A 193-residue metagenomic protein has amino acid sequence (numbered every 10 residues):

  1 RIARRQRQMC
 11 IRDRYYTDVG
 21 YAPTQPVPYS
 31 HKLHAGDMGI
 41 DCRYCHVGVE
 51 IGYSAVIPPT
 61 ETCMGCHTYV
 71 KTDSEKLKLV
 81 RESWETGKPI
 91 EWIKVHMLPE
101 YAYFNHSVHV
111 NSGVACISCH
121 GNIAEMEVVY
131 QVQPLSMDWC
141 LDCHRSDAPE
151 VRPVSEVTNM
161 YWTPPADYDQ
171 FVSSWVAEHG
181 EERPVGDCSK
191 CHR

Functional and structural regions predicted by a protein language model:
R1, D18-V19, I93-K94: Short secondary-structure boundary/capping segments
R1-A3, H96, E182: Short, flexible hinge/linker loops that cap or flank conserved catalytic cores
R1-I11: Single conserved hydrophobic/aromatic residue that forms the stacking wall/gate of nucleotide- or nucleobase-binding
Q6, T24, P99: Short coil/loop residues immediately preceding or within conserved phosphate-binding loops of NTP-utilizing enzyme
R12-P26: Ser/Thr/Pro/Gly-rich low-complexity linker/stalk segments immediately outside membranes or between
P23-K76, N105-R193: Sequence context surrounding c-type heme c attachment/ligation sites in exported
K78-G87: Glycine-rich, pocket-lining loop/helix-strand segments that form or immediately flank
G87-N105: Alpha-helix-centered segments that form part of catalytic cores
